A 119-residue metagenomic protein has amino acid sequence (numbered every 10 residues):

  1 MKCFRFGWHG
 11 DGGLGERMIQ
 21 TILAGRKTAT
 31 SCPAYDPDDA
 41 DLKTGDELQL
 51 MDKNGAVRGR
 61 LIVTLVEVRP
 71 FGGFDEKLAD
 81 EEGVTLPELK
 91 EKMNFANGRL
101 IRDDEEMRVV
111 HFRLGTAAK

Functional and structural regions predicted by a protein language model:
M1-K119: Mixed-charge, low-complexity intrinsically disordered regions
